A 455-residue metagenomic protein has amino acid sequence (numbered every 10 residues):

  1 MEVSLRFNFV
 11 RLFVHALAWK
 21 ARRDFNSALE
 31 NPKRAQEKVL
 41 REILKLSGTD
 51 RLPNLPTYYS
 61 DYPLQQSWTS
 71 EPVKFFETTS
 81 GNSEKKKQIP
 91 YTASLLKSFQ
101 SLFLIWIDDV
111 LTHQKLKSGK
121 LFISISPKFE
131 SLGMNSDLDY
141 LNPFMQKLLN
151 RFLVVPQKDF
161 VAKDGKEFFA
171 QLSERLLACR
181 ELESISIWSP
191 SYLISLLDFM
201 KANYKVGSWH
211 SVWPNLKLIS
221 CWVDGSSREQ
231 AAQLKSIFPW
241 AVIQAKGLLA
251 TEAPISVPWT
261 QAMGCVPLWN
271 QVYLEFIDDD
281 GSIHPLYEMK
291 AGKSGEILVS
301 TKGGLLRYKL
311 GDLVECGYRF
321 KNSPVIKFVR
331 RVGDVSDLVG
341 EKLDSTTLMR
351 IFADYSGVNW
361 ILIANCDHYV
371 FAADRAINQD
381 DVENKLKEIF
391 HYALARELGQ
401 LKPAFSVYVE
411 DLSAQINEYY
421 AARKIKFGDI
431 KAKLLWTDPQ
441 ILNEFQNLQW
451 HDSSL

Functional and structural regions predicted by a protein language model:
M1-E42, L46, K120-L121, S131-N215 (+4 more regions): AMP-binding adenylation
R34-F76, K86-S94, S98-S118, F129-M134: Active-site diphosphate/adenylate-binding microenvironment
F76, S83-L95, L111, S191 (+2 more regions): Non-catalytic, beta-rich accessory domains that mediate macromolecular interactions or localization
T79-N82, L234, L249: Conserved S/T- and glycine-rich ATP-binding loop of Class I adenylate-forming
P90, L95-F99, W240-I243, L249-T251: Long, hydrophobic, well-ordered secondary-structure blocks that form the structural core and pocket-lining surfaces
L102-I107, S195-L197, R228-Q233, E252-W259: Adenylate-forming
Q244-A245, E252-I255, L268-Q271: Core active-site phosphate/anionic-ligand binding loop and the adjoining beta-turn-alpha structural block in enzyme
A250-G264, D279-D280: Active-site loops of AMP-binding adenylate-forming
